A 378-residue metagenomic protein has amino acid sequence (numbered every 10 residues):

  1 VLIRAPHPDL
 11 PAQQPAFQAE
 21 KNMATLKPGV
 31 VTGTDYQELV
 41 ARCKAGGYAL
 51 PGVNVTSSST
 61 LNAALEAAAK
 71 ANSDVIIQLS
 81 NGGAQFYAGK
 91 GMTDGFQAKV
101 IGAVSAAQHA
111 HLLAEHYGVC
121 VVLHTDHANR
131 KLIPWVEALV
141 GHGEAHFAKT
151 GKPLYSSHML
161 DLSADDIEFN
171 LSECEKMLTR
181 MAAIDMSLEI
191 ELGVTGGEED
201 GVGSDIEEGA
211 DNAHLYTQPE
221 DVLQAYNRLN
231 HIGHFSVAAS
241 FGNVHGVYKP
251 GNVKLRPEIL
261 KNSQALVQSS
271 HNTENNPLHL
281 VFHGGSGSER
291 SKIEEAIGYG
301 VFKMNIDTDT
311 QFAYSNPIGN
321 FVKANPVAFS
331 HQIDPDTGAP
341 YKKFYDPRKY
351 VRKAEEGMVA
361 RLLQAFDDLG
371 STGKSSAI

Functional and structural regions predicted by a protein language model:
V1-N22: N-terminal amphipathic/basic-hydrophobic helices that include classical n-h-c signal peptides and signal-anchor
N22-L50: N-terminal amphipathic alpha-helix/helix-capping segment at the start of soluble metabolic enzymes
Y36-R42, S58-I76, S80-Q85, G89-G95 (+4 more regions): Alpha/beta enzyme core
G52-N54, D74-Q78, V122-H124: Short, conserved beta-strand segments within well-ordered enzyme catalytic domains that often line or immediately flank
V53-N54, T125-A128, L162-S163, D211-H214 (+4 more regions): Glycine- and other small-residue-rich loops at beta-strand/loop junctions that grip anionic moieties
N54, A64, D126, L188 (+3 more regions): Divalent metal-coordination and catalytic microenvironments
A114-E115, V244, K249, I259 (+1 more regions): Catalytic-face loop-and-helix region of soluble metabolic enzyme cores
K323-I378: Extended, intrinsically disordered, low-complexity segments
